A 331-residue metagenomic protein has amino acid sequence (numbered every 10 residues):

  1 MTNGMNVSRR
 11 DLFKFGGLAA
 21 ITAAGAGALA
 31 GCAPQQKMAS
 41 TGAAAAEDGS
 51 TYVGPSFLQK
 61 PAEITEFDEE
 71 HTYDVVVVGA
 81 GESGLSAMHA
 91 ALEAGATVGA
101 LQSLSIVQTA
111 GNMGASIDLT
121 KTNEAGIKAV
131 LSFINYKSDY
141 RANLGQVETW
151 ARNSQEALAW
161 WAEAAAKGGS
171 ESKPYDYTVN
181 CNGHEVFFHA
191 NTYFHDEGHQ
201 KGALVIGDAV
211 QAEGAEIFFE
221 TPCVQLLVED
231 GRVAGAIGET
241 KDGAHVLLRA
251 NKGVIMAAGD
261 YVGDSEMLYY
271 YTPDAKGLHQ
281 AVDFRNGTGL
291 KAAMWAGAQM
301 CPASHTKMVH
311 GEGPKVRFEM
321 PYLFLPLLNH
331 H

Functional and structural regions predicted by a protein language model:
T2-A23: N-terminal secretory signal peptides and thylakoid transit peptides that target proteins across membranes
A33, G42, R152-A244, S265-E266: Conserved redox-cofactor binding core of oxidoreductases
F67-G81: Beta1/beta-strand and adjacent pyrophosphate-binding region of the FAD-binding site in flavoprotein oxidoreductases
G84: N-terminal Rossmann-fold NAD(P) dinucleotide-binding loop
E93-A110: Glycine-rich FAD pyrophosphate-binding loop
A115-W150: Glycine-rich active-site loop/strand segments that organize a redox cofactor
K241-A244, R249-G313: Glycine-rich loop(s) and the adjacent beta-strand/alpha-helix scaffold that form part
H310-H331: FAD cofactor-binding and catalytic pocket of flavoenzymes
